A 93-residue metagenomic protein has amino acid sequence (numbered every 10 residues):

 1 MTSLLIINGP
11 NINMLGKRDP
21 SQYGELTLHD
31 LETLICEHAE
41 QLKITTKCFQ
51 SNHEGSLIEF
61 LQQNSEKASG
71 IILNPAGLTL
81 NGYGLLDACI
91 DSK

Functional and structural regions predicted by a protein language model:
M1-L5: Extreme N-terminal starter segment of soluble prokaryotic enzymes
I12: Active-site donor-nucleotide binding/catalytic segment of nucleotide-sugar enzymes
L15-H29: Glycine- and acidic-residue-enriched helix-capping/strand-helix junction motifs
T27-Q41: Loop-to-helix element that buttresses phosphate recognition and phosphoryl-transfer chemistry
Q41-I90: Helix-adjacent hinge/juxtasegments
K93: Basic phosphate/pyrophosphate-binding loop/patch that engages nucleotide-derived ligands
